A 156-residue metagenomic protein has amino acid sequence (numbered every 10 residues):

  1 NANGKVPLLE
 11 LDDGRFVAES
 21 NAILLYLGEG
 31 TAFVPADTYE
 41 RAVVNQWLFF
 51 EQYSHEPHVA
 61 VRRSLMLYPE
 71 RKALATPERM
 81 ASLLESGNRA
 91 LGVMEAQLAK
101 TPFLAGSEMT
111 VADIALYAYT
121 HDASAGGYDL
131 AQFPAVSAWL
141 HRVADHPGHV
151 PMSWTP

Functional and structural regions predicted by a protein language model:
N1-A81, E85, E95, P102: GST-like domain detector, emphasizing the conserved glutathione-binding G-site in the N-terminal thioredoxin-like
E51-P147, M152: GST-like fold's C-terminal all-alpha helical module
